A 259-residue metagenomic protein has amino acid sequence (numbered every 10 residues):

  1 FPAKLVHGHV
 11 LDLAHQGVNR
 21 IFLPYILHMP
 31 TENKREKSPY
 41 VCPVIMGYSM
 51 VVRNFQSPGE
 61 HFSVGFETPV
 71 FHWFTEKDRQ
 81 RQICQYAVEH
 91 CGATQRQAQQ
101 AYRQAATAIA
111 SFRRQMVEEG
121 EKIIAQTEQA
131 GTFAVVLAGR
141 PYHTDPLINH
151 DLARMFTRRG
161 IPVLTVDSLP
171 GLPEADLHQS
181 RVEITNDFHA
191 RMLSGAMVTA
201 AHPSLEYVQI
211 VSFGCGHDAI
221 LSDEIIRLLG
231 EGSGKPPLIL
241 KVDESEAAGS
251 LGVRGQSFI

Functional and structural regions predicted by a protein language model:
F1-I259: An N-terminal assembly and electron-transfer interface module characteristic of large anaerobic redox and radical
